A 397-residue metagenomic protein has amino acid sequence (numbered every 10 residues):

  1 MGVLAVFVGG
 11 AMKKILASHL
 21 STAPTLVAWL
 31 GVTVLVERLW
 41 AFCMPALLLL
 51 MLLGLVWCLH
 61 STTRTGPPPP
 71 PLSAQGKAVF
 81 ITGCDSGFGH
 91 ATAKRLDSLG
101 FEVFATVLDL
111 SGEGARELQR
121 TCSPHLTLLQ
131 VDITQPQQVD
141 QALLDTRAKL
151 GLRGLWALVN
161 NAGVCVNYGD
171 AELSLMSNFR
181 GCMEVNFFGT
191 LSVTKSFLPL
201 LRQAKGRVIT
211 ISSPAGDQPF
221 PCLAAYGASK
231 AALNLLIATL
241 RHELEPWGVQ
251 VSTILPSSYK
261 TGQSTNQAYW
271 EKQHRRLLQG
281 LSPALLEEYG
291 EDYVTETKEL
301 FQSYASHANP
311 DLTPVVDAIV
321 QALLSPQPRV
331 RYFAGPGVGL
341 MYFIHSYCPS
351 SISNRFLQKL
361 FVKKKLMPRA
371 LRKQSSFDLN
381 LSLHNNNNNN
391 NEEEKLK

Functional and structural regions predicted by a protein language model:
W57-A105: Canonical Rossmann dinucleotide-binding motif of NAD(H)/NADP(H)-dependent dehydrogenases/reductases, specifically
T121-Q137: Rossmann-fold cofactor-recognition segment
T134-L152: Conserved Rossmann-fold cofactor-binding substructure of NAD(P)-dependent oxidoreductases
Q141, D145, G169-L173, S177-E184: Active-site Tyr-X3-Lys motif and surrounding loop/helix of classical short-chain dehydrogenase/reductase
T194, S229-A232: Active-site helix of classical SDR
S213: Residue(s) in the substrate-gating loop at a strand-loop-helix junction that position the organic substrate next
P246-P328: SDR active-site lid
